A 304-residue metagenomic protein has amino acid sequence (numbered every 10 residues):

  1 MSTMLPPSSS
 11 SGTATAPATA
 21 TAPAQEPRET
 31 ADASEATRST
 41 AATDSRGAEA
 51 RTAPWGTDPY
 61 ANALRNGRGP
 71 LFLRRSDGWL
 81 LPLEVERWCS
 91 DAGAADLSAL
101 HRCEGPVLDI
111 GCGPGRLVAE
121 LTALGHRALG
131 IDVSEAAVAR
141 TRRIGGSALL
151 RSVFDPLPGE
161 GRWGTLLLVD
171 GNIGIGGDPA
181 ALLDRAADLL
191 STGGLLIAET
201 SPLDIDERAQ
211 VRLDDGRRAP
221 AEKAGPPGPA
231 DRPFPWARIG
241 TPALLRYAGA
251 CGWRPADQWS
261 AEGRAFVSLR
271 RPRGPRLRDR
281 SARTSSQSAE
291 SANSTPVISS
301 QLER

Functional and structural regions predicted by a protein language model:
S2-T13, E26-E29, E35-R102: S-adenosyl-L-methionine
E104-G113: Conserved class I S-adenosyl-L-methionine
S134-E135: Conserved SAM/SAH-binding beta-strand->alpha-helix loop
G145-D155: Conserved SAM-binding strand-loop segment of SAM-dependent methyltransferases
F154-T165: A short acidic, Gly/Pro-enriched loop at the edge of an enzyme's catalytic core that lines a small-molecule cofactor
G174-R185: A short, conserved alpha-helix within the catalytic core of class I
G193-S201: Conserved beta-strand signature within the Rossmann-like core of class I S-adenosyl-L-methionine
F234-Q258: Short alpha-helix
